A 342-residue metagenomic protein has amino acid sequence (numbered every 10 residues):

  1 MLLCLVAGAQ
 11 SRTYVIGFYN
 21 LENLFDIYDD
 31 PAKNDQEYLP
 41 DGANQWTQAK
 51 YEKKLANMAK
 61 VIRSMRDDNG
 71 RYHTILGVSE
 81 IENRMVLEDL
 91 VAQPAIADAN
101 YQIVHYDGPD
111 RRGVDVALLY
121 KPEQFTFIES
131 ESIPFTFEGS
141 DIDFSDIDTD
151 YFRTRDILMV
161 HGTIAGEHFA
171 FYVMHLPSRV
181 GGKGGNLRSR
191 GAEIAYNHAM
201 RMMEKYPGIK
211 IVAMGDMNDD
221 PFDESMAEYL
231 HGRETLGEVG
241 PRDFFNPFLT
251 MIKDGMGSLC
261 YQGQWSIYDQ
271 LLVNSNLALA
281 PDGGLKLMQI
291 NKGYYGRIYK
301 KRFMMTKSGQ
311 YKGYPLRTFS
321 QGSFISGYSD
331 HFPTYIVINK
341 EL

Functional and structural regions predicted by a protein language model:
M1-A9: Hydrophobic h-region of N-terminal signal peptides that target proteins for export in Gram-negative bacteria
A9-P94, D98-N100, V104-V116, Y294 (+4 more regions): N-terminal, active-site-proximal structural segment of metallo-dependent hydrolase catalytic domains
Q10-I16, F25, Q124-T126, F152-S178 (+1 more regions): Beta-strand-turn-beta hairpins that frame and shape the catalytic cleft of phosphate-ester-processing enzymes
I16-L21, K54, M58, I62-L87 (+6 more regions): Active-site beta-strand/loop signature of hydrolases that rely on acidic residues for catalysis
A32, I164-N197: Metal-dependent phosphoester/phosphodiester hydrolase catalytic core
P40-Y51, Y72-V78, H105-Y106, D146-D148 (+4 more regions): Second-shell loop/turn segments in exported
I81-H168: Structured beta-strand-rich core segments of catalytic domains in phosphoester-bond hydrolases
M200-I211, D219-L342: Metal-dependent phosphoester-hydrolase catalytic domains
